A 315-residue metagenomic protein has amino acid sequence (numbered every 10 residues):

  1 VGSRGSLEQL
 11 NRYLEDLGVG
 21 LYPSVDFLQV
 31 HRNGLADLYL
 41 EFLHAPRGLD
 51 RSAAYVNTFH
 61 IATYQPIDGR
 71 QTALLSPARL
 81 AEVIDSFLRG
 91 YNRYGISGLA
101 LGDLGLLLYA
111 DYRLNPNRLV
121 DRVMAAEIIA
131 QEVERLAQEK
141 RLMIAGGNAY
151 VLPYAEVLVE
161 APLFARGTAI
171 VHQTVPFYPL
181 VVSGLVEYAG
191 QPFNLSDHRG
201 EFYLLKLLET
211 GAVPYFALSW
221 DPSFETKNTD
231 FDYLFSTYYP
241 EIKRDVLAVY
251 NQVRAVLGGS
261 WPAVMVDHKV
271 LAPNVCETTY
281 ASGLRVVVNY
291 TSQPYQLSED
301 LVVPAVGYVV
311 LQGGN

Functional and structural regions predicted by a protein language model:
V1-L21: Aromatic-lined substrate-binding rim segments of carbohydrate-active enzymes
L14, G20, D26, Q312-G313: Long, low-complexity, polar and repeat-rich extracellular regions of very large Gram-negative surface proteins
F27-N315: Active-site-proximal substrate-binding groove within the catalytic cores of carbohydrate-active enzymes
